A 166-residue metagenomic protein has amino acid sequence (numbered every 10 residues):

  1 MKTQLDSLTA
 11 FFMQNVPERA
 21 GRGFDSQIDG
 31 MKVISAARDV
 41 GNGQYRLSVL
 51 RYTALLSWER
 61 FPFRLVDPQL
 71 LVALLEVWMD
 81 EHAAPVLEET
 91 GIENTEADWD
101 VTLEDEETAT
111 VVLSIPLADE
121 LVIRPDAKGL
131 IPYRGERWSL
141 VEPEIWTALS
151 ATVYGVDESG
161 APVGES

Functional and structural regions predicted by a protein language model:
M1-M13: Polar/acidic, low-complexity leader/linker segments enriched in S/T/G and N/D
E18-T53, S57: Short, solvent-exposed beta-alpha or beta-beta edge segments that form flexible loop/patches at the rim of ligand
V40-R46, P62-D67, P85-E89, V101: Short acidic, glycine/proline-enriched loop segments that cap or flank alpha-helices
S57-L65, D119: A generic structural motif
V66-E76, A127-I131: "Short basic amphipathic alpha-helical interaction patches in structured regions
L74-S114: An exposed acidic His-Trp-rich patch
W99-S166: Short, charged interaction patches at domain edges and termini
